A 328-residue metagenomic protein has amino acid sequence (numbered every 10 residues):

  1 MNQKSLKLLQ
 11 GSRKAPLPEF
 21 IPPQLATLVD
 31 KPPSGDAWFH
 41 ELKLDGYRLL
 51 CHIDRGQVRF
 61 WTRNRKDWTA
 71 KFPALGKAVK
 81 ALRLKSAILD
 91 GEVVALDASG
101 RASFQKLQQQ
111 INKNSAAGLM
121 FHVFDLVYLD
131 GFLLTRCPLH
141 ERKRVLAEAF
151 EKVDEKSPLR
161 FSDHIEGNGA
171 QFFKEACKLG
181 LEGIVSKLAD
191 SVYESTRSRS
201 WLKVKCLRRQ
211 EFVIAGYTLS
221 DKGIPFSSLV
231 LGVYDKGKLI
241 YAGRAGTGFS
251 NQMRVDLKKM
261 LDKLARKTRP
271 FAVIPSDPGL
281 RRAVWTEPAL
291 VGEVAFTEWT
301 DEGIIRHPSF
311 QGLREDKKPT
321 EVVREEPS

Functional and structural regions predicted by a protein language model:
M1-S328: Catalytic cores of nucleic-acid ligases and guanylyltransferases
